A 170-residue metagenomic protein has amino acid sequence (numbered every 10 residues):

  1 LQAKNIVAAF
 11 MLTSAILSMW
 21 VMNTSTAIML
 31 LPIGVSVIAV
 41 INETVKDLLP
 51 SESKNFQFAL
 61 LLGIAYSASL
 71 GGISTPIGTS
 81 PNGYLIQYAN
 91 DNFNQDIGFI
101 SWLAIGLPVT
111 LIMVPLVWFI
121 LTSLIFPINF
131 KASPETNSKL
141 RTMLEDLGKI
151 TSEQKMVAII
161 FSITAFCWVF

Functional and structural regions predicted by a protein language model:
L1-A9, V35-S53: Membrane-embedded helical hairpins/re-entrant loop segments and their flanking transmembrane helices within multi-pass
Q2-I33: Hydrophobic alpha-helical transmembrane segments of multi-pass integral membrane proteins, predominantly secondary
F10, M156-F170: Transmembrane helical segments that form the transport core of multi-pass membrane transport proteins
S14, L31, V35, V109 (+1 more regions): Transmembrane alpha-helical core residues of multi-pass small-molecule transporters, especially secondary transporters
A15-M19, S69, N92, A165-V169: Alpha-helical transmembrane segments of multipass membrane proteins
L17, V37, L116, I120 (+2 more regions): Alpha-helical membrane-inserting segments
N23, N42-Y66, G71-Y84, A89-I159: Juxtamembrane and boundary regions of transmembrane helices in multi-pass small-molecule transporters and channels
P32-V37, Y84, Y88: Alpha-helical scaffold elements adjacent to nucleotide-binding pockets in ATP/GTP-utilizing enzyme cores
